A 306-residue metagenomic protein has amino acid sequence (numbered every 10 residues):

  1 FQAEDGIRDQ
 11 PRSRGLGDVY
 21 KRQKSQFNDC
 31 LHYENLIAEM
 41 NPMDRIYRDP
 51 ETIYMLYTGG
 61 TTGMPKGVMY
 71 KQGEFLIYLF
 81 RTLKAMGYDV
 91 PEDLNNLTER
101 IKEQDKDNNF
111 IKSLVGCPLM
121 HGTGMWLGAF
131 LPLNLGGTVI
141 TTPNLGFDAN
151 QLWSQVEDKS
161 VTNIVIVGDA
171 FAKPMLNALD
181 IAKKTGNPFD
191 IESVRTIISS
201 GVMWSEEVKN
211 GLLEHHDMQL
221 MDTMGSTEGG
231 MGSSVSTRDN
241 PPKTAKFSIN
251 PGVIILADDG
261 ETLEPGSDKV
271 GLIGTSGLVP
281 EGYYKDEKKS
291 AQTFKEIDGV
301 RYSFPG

Functional and structural regions predicted by a protein language model:
F1-Y20: Single conserved hydrophobic/aromatic residue that forms the stacking wall/gate of nucleotide- or nucleobase-binding
S25, A38-Y57, M64, K102-S113: Conserved pre-ATP/AMP-binding loop-to-beta segment of ANL
I53-D93: Conserved AMP-binding A3 loop
T58-T61, S113, L119, V156 (+5 more regions): Conserved S/T- and glycine-rich ATP-binding loop of Class I adenylate-forming
L76-G116, M120-V165, A178, A182: Conserved AMP-binding/adenylation subdomain of ANL enzymes
N134-G137, V161-V167, L176-I254, T262-P265: Gly/Ser/Thr-rich phosphate-binding loop
I254-S276, K288, T293: Conserved beta-loop-beta connector loops within the AMP-binding
G274-G306: Conserved ATP-binding/catalytic segment of the ANL
